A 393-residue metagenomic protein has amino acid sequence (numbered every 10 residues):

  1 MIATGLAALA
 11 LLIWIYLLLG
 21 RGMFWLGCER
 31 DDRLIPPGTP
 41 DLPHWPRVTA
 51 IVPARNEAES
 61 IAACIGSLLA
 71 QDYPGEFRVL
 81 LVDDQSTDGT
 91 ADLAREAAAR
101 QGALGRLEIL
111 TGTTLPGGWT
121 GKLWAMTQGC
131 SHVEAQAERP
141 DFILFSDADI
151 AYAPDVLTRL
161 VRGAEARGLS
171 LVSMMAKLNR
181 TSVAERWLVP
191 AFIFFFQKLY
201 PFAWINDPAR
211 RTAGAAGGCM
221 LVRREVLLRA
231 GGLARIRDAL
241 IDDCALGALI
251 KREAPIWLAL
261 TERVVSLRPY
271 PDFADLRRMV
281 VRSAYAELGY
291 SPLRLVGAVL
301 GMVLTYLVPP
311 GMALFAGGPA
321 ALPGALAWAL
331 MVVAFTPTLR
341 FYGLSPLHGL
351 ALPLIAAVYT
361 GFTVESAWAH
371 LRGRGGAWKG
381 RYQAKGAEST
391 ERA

Functional and structural regions predicted by a protein language model:
M1-L42, V189-P190, F202: N-terminal membrane-anchoring/stem segments of glycan-assembly enzymes
L26, R30-I35, E57-A70: Short, well-formed alpha-helical segments that are part of the catalytic scaffolds of diverse glycosyltransferases
P46-T49, R78: Cell-envelope/extracellular polymer assembly enzymes that use nucleotide-activated donors
I65-L115: Acidic donor-binding segment of Leloir-type glycosyltransferases
G89, S146-G163: Acidic donor-binding/catalytic loop of UDP-sugar-dependent glycosyltransferases, especially processive GT2
M126, I143: Short aromatic/hydrophobic "clamp" motif used to bind/position activated sugar donors
A164-K198, E225-L228, L233-L295, G376 (+1 more regions): Catalytic donor/gating beta->alpha subdomain of glycosyltransferases that bind UDP-sugars
R294-R374: Membrane-embedded multi-pass helical conduit in multi-pass membrane proteins, especially envelope-biosynthetic
